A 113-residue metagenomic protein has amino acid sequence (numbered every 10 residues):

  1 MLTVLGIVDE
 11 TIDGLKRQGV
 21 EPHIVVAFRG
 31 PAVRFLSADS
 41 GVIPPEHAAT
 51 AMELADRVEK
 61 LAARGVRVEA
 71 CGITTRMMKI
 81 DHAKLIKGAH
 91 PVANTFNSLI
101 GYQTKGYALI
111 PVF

Functional and structural regions predicted by a protein language model:
M1-F113: Secreted/extracellular ectodomain signature
